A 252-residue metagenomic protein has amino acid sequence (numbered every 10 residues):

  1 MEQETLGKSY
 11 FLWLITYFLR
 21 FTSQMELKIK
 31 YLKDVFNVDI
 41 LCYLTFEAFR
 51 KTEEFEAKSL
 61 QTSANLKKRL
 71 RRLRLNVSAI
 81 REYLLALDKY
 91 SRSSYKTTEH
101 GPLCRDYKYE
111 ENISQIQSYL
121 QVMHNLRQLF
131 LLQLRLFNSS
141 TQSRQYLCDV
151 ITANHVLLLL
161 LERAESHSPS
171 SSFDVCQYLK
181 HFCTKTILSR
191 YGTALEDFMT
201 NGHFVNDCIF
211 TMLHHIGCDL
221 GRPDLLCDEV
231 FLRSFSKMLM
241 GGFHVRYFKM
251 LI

Functional and structural regions predicted by a protein language model:
M1-I252: Extended alpha-helical scaffold domains
